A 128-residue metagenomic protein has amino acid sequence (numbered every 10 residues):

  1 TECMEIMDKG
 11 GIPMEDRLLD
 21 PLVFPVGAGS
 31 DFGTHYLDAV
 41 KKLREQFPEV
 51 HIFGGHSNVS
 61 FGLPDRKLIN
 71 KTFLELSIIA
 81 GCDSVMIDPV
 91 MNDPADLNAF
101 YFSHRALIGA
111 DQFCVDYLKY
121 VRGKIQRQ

Functional and structural regions predicted by a protein language model:
T1-I125: Catalytic alpha/beta core domains of metabolic enzymes, predominantly
